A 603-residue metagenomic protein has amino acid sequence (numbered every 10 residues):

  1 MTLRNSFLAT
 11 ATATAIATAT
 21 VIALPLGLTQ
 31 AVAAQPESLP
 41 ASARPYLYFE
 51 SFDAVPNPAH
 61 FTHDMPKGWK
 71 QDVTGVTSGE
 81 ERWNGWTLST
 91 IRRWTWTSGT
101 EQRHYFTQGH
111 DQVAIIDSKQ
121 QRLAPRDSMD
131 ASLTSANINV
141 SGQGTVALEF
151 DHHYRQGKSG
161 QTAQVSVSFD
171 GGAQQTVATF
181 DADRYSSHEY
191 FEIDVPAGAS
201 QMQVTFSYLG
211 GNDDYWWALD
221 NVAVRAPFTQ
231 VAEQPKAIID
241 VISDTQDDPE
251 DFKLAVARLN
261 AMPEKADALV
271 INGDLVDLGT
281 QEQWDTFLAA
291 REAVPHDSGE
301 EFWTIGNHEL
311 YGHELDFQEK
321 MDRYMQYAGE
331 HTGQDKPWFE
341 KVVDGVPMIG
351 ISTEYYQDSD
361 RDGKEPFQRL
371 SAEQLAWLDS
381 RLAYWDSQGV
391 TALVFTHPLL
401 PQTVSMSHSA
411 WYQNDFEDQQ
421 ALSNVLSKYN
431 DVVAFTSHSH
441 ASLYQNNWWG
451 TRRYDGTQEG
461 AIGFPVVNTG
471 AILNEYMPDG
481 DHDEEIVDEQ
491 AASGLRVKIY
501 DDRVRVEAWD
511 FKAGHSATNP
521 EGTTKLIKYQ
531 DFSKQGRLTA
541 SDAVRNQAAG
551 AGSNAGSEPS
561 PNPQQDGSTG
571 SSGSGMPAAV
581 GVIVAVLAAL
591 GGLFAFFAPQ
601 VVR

Functional and structural regions predicted by a protein language model:
P45, S51-K119: Extracellular glycan-recognition surfaces and repeat-rich motifs
F52, S135, V146-Y154, Q201-G210: Extracellular beta-strand-rich recognition modules
L123-G142, H188-Y190: Short beta-strands within extracellular/lumenal beta-sheet-rich domains
R126-D130, L209-R225: Extracellular carbohydrate recognition
Q174-G198: Extracellular carbohydrate recognition and processing domains and analogous Trp-centered ligand-binding platforms
A226-T286: N-terminal active-site segment of His-dependent metallophosphoesterases
Q230-E233, E484-E558: A short C-terminal boundary segment appended to hydrolase-like catalytic domains
Q281-V390, E417, A421-L422, S427-K428 (+1 more regions): Extended active-site neighborhood of metal-dependent phosphoesterases/phosphodiesterases
